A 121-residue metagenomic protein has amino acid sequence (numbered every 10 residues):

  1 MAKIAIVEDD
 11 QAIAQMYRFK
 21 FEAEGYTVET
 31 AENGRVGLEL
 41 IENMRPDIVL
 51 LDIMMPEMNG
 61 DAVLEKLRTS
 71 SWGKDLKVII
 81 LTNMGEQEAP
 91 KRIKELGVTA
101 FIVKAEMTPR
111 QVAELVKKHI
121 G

Functional and structural regions predicted by a protein language model:
E8: Conserved acidic carboxylate
Q15-A23: Charged docking surfaces used in two-component/phosphorelay signaling
T30-I48: Acidic, metal-coordinating helix/loop segments flanking the phosphotransfer/catalytic sites of two-component signaling
D52, T82: Active-site residues of response regulator receiver
M55: Receiver (REC) domain active-site loop signature in two-component systems and cognate sites in sensor histidine kinases
E88, A105-V116: C-terminal output helix
